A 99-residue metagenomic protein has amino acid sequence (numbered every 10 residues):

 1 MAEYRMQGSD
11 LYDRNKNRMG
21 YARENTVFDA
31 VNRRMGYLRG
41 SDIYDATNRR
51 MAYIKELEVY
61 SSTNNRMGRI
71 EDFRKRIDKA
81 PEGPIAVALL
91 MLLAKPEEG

Functional and structural regions predicted by a protein language model:
M1-M19, R23-N25, R33-R34, G40-S41 (+1 more regions): Long terminal segments
A30: Acidic/polar N-terminal loop/beta-strand segments that form early-domain functional surfaces
